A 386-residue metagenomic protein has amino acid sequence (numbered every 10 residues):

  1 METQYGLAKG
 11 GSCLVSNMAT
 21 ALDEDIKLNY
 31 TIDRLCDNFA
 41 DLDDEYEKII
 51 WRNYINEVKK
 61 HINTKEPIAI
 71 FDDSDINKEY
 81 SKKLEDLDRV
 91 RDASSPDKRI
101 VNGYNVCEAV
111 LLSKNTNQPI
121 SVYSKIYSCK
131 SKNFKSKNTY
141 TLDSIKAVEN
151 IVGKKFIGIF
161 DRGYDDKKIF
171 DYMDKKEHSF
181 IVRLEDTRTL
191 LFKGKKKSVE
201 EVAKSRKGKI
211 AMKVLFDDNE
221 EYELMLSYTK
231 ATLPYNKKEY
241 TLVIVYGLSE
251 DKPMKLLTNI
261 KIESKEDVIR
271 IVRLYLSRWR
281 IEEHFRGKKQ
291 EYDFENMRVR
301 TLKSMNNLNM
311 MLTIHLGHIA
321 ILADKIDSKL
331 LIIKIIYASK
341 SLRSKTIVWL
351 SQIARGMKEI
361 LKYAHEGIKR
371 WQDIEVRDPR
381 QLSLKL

Functional and structural regions predicted by a protein language model:
M1-L14, I50, K65, K82 (+1 more regions): Single, function-defining residue in the core of a domain
Q4-Y5, R34-T116, S227-A231: Active-site-proximal, Lys/Arg-enriched surface segment that forms a nucleic-acid-binding/basic interface patch
M18: Short alpha-helical "recognition helix" segments of helix-turn-helix
A21, N38, G287, E291: Short acidic/histidine-centered micro-motifs embedded in hydrophobic/aromatic stretches that mark compact functional
A21-R34: Short, basic interhelical loop/turn and adjoining N-cap of the next helix at nucleic-acid- or acidic-partner-contacting
E24, D41-L42, F294: A short structural micro-motif
T31-N38, S144, R278: Amphipathic repeat-derived elements
